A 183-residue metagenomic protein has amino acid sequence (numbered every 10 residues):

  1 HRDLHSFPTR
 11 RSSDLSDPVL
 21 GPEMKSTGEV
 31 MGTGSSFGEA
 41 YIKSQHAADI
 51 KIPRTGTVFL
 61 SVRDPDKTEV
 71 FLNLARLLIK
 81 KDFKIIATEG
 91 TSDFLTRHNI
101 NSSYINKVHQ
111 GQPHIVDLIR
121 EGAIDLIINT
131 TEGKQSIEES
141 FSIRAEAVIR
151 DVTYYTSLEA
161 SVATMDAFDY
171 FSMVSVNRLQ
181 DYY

Functional and structural regions predicted by a protein language model:
H1, H5-S12: Short, small-residue-biased leader/transition segments that mark boundaries at the very start of proteins
D17-V58: Long hydrophobic segments that form regular secondary structure
F37-K43, V62-D66, K84-A87, N106-V116: A general structural motif
H46-V58, L78-K80, L118-I124: Glycine-rich phosphate/diphosphate-binding loops that line cofactor/substrate pockets in enzymes
F59, D82-F94: Short internal beta-strands
D66-L77, T91-F94: N-terminal active-site wall of soluble small-molecule enzyme domains
N106-K107, Q112-Y183: Peripheral docking tails and interdomain loops at the edges of cofactor- or intermediate-handling domains
